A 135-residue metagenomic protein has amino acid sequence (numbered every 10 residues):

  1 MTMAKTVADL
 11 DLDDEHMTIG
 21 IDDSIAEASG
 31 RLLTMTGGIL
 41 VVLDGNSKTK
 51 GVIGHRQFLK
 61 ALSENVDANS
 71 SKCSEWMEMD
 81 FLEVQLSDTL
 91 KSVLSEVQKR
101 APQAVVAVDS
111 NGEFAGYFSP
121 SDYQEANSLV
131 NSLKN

Functional and structural regions predicted by a protein language model:
M3-H16, S70-F81: Bateman (tandem CBS) regulatory domains
K5, D23, I53, S71 (+2 more regions): Short beta-to-alpha loop/turn elements within the nucleotide-binding domains of ABC transporters
D11-L12, L33, S63, M77-E78 (+1 more regions): Alpha-helix boundary recognition
T18-T36, L43-D44, E83-P102, A107-S110 (+1 more regions): The conserved cystathionine-beta-synthase
S24, Q57-F58, E75, T89 (+1 more regions): Histidine- and aromatic-rich ligand-binding microenvironments
G37, V41, T49-E64, A101-P102 (+2 more regions): Short beta->alpha transition motifs characteristic of CBS
A68-N69, K134-N135: Short, contiguous, well-ordered secondary-structure segments
